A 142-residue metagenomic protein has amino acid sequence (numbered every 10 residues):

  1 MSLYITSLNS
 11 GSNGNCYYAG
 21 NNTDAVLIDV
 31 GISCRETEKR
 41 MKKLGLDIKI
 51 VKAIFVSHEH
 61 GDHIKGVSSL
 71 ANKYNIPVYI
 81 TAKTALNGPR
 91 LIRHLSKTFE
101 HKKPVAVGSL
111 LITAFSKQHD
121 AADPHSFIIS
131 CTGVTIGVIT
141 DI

Functional and structural regions predicted by a protein language model:
M1, K73-Y74, L91-H94: Short, structured coil segments at secondary-structure junctions
M1-L44, P124-D141: Conserved beta-strand hairpin/beta-sheet module of binuclear metal-dependent hydrolase folds, prominently
T6-Y17, H58-H63, A85, P89 (+1 more regions): Structured catalytic core of nucleotide-sugar glycosyltransferases
G11, N15, A19, D24-A25 (+4 more regions): Localized chelating/binding microdomains that coordinate divalent metal ions or stabilize phosphate-bearing
C34-T81: Active-site metal-binding motif and surrounding structural segment of the metallo-beta-lactamase
I80-V134: Metallo-beta-lactamase
